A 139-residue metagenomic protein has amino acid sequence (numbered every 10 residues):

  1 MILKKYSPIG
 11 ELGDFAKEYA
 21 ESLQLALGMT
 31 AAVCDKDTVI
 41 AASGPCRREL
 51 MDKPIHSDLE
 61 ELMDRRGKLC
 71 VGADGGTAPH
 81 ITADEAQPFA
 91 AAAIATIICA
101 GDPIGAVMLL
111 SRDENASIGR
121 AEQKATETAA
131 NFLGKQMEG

Functional and structural regions predicted by a protein language model:
M1-I9: Short, structured interface segments
I2-L3, A41, V107: Short, aliphatic-rich beta-strand segments
Y6, K36-T38, R112-E114: Short, ordered loop/turn segments at secondary-structure junctions
I9-Q24, M51-E61, L69-C70, A106-G139: Juxtadomain coupling helices with adjacent low-complexity linkers
E18-A86: Structured interaction and signal-relay segments at domain junctions
Q87-A90, P103, A116: Domain-scale terminal segments
A90-I98: A short, aliphatic-rich beta-strand micro-motif
I97-V107: Short hydrophobic/glycine-rich mini-motifs in sensory/regulatory modules that couple input to downstream signaling
